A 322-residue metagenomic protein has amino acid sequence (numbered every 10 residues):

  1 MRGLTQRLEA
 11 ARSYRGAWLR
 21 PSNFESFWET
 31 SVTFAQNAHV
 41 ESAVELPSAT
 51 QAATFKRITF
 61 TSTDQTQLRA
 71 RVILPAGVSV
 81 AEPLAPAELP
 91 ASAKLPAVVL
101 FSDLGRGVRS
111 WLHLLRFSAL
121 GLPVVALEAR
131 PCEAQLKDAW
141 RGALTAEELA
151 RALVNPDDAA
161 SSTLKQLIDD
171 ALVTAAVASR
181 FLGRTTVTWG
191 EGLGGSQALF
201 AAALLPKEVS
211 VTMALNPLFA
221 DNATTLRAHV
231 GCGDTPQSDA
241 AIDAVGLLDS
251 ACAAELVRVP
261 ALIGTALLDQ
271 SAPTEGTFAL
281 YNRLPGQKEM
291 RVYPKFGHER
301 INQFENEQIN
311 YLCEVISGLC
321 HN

Functional and structural regions predicted by a protein language model:
M1-A53, S79, L84-A91, L120 (+1 more regions): N-terminal targeting or regulatory segments adjacent to alpha/beta-hydrolase or S9 domains
S92-L104: Short beta-strand element of the alpha/beta-hydrolase
L104-F117: The serine-hydrolase catalytic nucleophile loop
L114-R116, P123-I168, T224: Cap/lid segment of the alpha/beta-hydrolase catalytic domain
F181-G192: Alpha/beta-hydrolase fold nucleophile elbow
G195-D243, V292, R300-Q303: Hydrolase active-site cap/lid region
A223-R283: The feature captures the conserved acid-bearing segment of alpha/beta-hydrolase catalytic domains
F278-N322: C-terminal catalytic histidine-bearing segment of alpha/beta-hydrolase fold enzymes
